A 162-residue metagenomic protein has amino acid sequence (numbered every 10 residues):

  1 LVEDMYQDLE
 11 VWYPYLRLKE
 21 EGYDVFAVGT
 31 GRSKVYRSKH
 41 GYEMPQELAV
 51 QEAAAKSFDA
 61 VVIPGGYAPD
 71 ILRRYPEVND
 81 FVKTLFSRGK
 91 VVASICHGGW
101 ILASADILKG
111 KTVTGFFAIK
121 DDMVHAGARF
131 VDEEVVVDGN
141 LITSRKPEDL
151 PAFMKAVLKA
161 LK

Functional and structural regions predicted by a protein language model:
L1-R88, V92, W100-T112, K120-K162: Extended, subdomain-level signal for the structured scaffold at the beginning of enzyme domains
C96: Catalytic nucleophile serine of serine hydrolases, specifically the conserved "nucleophile elbow" pentapeptide
